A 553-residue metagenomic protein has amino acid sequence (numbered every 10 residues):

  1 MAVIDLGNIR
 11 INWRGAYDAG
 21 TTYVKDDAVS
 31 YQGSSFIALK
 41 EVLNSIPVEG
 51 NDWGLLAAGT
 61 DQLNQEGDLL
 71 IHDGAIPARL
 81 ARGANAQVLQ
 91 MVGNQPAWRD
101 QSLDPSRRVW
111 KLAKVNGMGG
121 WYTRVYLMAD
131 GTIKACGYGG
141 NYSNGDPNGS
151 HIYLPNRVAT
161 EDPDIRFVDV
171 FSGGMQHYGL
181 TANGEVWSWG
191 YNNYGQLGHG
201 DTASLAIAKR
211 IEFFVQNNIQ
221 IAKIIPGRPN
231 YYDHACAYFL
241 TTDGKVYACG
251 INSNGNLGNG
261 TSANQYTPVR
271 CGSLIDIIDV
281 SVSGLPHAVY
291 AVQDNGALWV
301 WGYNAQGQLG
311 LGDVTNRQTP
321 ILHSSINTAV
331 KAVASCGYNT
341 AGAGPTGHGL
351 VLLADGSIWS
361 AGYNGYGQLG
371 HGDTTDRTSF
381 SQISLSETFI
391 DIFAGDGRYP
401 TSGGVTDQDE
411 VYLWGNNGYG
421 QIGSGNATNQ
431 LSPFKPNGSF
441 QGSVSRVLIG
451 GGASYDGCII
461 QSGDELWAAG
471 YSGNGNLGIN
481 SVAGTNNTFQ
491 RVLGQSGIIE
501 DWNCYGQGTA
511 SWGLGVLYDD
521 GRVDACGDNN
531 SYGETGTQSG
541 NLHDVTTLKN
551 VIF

Functional and structural regions predicted by a protein language model:
M1-Y17: Short, intrinsically disordered N-terminal pre-domain segments
T21-G33, E49-N51, L55-L103: Extracellular repetitive beta-rich solenoid segments
Y31-V42: Disulfide-stabilized extracellular beta-strand modules
L43-P47: Basic/aromatic-rich interaction segments and small domains that mediate binding to polyanionic partners
D100-F553: Eukaryote-biased RCC1-like beta-propeller repeat architecture
